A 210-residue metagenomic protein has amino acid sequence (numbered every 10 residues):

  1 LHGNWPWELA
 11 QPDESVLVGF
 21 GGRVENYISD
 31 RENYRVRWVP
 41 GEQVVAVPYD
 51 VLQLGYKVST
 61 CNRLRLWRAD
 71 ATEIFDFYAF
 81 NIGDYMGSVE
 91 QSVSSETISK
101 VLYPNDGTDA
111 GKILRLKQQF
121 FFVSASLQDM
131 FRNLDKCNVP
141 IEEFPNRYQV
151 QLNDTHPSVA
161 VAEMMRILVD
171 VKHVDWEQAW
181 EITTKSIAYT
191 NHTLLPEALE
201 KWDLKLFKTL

Functional and structural regions predicted by a protein language model:
L1-L210: A conserved ligand/cofactor-binding region detector
